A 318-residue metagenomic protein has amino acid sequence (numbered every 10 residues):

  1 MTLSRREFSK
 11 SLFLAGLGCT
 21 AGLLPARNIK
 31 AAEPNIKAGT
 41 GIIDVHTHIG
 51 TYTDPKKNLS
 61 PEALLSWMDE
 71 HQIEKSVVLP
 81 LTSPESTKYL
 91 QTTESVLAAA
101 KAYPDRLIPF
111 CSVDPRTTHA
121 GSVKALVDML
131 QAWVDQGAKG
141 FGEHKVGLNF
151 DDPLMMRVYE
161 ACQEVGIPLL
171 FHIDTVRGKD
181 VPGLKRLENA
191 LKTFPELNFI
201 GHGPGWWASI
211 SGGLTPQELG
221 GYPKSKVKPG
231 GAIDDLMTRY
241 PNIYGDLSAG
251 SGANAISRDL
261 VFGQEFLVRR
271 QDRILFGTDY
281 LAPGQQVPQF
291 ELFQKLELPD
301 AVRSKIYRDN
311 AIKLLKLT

Functional and structural regions predicted by a protein language model:
T2-V45, N58-K75, R269-L275, L281-T318: Mid-to-C-terminal alpha-helical segments outside catalytic/metal-binding sites
N35-I36, L65-H71, E94-R106, D128-G137 (+4 more regions): Acidic (Asp/Glu)-rich catalytic clusters
I42-Y52, L170-I173: Histidine-centered catalytic micro-motifs
T47-L59, P80, P84-E85, T118: Acidic/histidine-rich helix-loop elements that form or flank divalent-metal/phosphate-binding sites at the catalytic
H48, L81-T82, S112-R116, K145-V146 (+4 more regions): Active-site beta-loop-alpha junctions enriched in small/polar residues
L59-L64, L90-A98, A125-M129, G183-E188 (+2 more regions): Alpha-helical scaffolding within the catalytic cores of extracellular/periplasmic polymer-degrading hydrolases
E74-K75, S83, T87-P182: Active-site gating/metal-coordination segments in enzymes
G140, D152-L275: Catalytic pocket-lining loop regions of alpha/beta-barrel enzymes, especially the amidohydrolase/enolase/GH5 lineages
